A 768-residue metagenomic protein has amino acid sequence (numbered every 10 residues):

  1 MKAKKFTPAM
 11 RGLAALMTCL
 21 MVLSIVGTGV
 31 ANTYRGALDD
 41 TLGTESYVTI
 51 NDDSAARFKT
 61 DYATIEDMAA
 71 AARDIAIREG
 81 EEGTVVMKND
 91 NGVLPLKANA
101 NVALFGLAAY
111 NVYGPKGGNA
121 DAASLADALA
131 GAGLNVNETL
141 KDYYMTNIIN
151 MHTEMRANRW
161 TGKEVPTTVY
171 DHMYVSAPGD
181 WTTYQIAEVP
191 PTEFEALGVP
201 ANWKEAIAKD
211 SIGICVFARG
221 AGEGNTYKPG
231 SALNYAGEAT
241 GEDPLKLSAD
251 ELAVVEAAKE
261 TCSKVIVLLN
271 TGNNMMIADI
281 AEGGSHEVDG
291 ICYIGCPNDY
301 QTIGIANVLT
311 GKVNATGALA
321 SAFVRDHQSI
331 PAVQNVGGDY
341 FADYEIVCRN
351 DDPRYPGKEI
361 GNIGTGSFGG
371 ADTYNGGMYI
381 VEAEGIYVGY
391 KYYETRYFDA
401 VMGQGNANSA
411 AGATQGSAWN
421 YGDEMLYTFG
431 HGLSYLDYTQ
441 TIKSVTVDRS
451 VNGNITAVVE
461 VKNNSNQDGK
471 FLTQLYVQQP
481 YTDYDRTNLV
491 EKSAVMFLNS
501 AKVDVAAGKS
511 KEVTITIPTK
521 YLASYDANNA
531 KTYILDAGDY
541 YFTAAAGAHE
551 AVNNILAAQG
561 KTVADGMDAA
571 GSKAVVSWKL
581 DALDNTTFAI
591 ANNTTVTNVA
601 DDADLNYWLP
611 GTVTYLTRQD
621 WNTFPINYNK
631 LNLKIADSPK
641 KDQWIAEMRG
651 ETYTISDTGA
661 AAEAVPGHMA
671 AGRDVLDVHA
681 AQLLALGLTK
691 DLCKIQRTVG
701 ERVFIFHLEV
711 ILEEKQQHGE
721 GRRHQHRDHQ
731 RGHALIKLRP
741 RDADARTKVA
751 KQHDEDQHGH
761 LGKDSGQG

Functional and structural regions predicted by a protein language model:
M1-L708, G719-R722, G768: C-terminal non-catalytic regions of proteins with extracellular/luminal or membrane-system context
L686, C693-G768: Short, strongly patterned local motifs
